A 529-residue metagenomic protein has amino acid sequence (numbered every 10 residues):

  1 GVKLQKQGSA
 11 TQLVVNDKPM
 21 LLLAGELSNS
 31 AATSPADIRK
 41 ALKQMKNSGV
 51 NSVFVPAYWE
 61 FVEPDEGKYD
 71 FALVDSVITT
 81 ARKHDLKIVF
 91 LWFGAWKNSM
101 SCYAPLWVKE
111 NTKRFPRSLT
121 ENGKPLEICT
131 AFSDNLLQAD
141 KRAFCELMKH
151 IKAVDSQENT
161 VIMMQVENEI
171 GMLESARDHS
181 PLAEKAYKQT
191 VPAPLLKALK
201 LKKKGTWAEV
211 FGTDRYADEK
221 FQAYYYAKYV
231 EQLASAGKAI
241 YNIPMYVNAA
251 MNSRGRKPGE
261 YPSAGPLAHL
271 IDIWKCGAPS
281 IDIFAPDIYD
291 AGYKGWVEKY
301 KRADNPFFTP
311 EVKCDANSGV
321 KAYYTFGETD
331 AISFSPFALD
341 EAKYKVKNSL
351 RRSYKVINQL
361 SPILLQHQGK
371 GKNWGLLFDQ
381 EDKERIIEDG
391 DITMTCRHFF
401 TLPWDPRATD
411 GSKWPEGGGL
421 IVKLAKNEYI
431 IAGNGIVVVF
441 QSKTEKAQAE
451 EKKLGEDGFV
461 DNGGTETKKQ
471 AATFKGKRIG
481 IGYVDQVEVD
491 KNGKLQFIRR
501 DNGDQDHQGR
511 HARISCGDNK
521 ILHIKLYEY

Functional and structural regions predicted by a protein language model:
G1-N51: N-terminal carbohydrate-binding accessory modules
D17, M45, V53, A81 (+5 more regions): Conserved, mostly hydrophobic/aromatic
S30-N47, Y261-G277, Y293-W296, G319-A322: Short, acidic/polar
D37-F115, I151, Y226-I240: Aromatic-lined substrate-binding rim segments of carbohydrate-active enzymes
L86, Q232-A239, L270-G369: Catalytic-core region of carbohydrate-active enzymes that cleave or remodel glycosidic bonds
R114-I271: Polysaccharide-binding and catalytic clefts of secreted carbohydrate-active enzymes
Y323-A447, D457-K468: Aromatic- and carboxylate-lined catalytic core of secreted/periplasmic carbohydrate-active enzymes
P406-K413, E428-Y529: C-terminal beta-sandwich/jelly-roll accessory domains of carbohydrate-active enzymes
